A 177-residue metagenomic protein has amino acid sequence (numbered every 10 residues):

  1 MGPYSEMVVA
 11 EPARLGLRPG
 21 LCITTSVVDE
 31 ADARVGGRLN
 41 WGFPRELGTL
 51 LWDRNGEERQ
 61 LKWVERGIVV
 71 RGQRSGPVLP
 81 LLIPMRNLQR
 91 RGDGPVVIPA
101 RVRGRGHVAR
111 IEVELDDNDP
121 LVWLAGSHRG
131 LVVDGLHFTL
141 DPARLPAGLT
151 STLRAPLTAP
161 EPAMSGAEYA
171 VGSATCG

Functional and structural regions predicted by a protein language model:
M1-G67: Aromatic- and glycine-enriched beta-alpha-beta binding-site module
L39-G177: Interaction-surface and assembly-scaffold signal
